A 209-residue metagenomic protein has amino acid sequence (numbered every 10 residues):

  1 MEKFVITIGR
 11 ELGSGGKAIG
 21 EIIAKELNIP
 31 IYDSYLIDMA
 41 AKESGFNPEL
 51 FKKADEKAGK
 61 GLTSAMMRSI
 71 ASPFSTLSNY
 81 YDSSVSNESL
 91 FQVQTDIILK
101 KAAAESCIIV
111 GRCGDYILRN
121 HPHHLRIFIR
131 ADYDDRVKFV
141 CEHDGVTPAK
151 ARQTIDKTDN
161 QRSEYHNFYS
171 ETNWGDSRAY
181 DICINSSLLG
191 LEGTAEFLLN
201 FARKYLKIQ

Functional and structural regions predicted by a protein language model:
I6-E21: Glycine-rich phosphate-binding P-loop
P30-A41: Short beta-strand-centered segment that lines the nucleotide-binding/catalytic pocket of NTP-utilizing
I37, G114-Y116, A131-D135, L189-G190: Conserved nucleotide-binding/hydrolysis micro-motifs of P-loop NTPases
A41-S106: ATP-dependent small-molecule kinase phosphotransfer cores that center on conserved nucleotide phosphate-binding segments
K60-A71, T147-L191: Small-molecule kinase domains that catalyze NTP-dependent phosphoryl transfer to phosphate-bearing small molecules
T95, L191-L199: Short, amphipathic alpha-helical "lid/cap" segments that border enzyme active or binding sites
K101, G114-N120: RNA pseudouridine synthases
N120-D156: Conserved phosphate-donor/acceptor-positioning beta-strand/loop module used by diverse small-molecule
